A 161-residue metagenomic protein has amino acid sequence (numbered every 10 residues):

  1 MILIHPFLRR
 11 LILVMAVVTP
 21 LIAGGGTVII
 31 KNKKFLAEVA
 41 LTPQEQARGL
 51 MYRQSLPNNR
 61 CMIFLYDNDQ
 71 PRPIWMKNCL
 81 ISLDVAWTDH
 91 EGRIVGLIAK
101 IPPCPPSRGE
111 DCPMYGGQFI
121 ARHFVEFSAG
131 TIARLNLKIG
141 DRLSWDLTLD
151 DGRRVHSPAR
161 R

Functional and structural regions predicted by a protein language model:
I2-M15: Bacterial N-terminal signal peptides that target proteins for export
V18-A23: N-terminal signal peptide c-region/cleavage motif recognized by signal peptidases
G24-R161: Compact, glycine-rich, soluble single-domain proteins
